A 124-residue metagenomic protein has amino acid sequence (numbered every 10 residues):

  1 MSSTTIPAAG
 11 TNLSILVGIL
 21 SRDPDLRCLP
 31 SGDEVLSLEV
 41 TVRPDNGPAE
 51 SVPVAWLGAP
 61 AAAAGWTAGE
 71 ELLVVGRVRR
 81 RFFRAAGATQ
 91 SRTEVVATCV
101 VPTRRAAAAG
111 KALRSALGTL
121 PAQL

Functional and structural regions predicted by a protein language model:
M1-L124: Single-stranded nucleic acid-binding surfaces, predominantly the OB-fold ssDNA-binding core
